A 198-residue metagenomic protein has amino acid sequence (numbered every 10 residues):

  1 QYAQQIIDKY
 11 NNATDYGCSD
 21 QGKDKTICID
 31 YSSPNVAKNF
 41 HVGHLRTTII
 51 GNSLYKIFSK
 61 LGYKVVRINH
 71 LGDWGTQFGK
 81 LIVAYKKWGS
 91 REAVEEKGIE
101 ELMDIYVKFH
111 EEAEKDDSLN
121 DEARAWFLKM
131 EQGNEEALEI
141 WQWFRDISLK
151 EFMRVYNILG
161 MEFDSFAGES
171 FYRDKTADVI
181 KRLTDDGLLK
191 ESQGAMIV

Functional and structural regions predicted by a protein language model:
Q1-V198: NTP-dependent nucleotidyl-transfer catalytic core
